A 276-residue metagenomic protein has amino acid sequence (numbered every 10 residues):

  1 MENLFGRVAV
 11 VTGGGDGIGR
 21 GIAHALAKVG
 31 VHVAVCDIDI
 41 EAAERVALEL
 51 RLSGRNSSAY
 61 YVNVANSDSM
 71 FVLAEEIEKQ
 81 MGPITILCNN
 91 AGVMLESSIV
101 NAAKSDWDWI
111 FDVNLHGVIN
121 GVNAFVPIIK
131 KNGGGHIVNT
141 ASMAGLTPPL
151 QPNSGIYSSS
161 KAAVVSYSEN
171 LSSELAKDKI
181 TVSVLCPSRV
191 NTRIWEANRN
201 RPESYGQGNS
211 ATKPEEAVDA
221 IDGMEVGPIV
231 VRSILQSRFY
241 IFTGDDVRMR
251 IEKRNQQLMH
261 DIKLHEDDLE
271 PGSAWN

Functional and structural regions predicted by a protein language model:
E2-A34: Canonical Rossmann dinucleotide-binding motif of NAD(H)/NADP(H)-dependent dehydrogenases/reductases, specifically
V29, T147, N170-I180: Active-site-adjacent segment of SDR/Rossmann-fold oxidoreductases
I40-E41, Y60-V72, K104: The beta1-alpha1 cofactor-binding region of Rossmann-like NAD(H)/NADP(H)-dependent oxidoreductases
S98-I99, D106-D108: Substrate-binding pocket helix/loop in short-chain dehydrogenase/reductase
V122, S160: Active-site helix of classical SDR
S142: Residue(s) in the substrate-gating loop at a strand-loop-helix junction that position the organic substrate next
S173, K177-I241: SDR active-site lid
